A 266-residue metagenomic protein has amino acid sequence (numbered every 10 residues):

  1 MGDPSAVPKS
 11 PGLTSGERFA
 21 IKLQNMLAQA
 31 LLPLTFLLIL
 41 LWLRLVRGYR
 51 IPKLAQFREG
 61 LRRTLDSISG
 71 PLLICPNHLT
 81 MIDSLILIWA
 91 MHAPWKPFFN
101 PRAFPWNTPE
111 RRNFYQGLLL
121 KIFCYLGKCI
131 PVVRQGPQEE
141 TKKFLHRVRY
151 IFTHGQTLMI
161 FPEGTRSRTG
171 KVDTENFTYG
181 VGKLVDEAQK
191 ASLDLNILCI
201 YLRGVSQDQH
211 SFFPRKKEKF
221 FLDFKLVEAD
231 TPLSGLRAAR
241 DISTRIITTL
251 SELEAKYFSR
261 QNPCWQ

Functional and structural regions predicted by a protein language model:
M1-F104, Q116-K121, Y125-K128: Membrane-anchoring hydrophobic helices of lipid-metabolizing enzymes
L54, P137-K142, T174, T178 (+1 more regions): A conditional alpha-helix N-cap/helix-loop micro-motif detector
G70-P76, G155-P162, L195: Generic beta-sheet signal
P105-R112: Short internal beta-strands
T108, I130, N196-I200: Hydrophobic/aromatic beta-strand patches that form the interior of the parallel beta-sheet core in alpha/beta enzyme
L118-K121, Q156-T157, R168-R237: A cross-family acyltransferase "interaction/gating" segment
C129-E139, R168-V172: Surface-exposed cleft-lining segments at the edges of enzyme active sites
V227, D241-Y257: A conserved mid-domain beta-alpha-beta active-site/ligand-binding segment of alpha/beta enzyme cores
